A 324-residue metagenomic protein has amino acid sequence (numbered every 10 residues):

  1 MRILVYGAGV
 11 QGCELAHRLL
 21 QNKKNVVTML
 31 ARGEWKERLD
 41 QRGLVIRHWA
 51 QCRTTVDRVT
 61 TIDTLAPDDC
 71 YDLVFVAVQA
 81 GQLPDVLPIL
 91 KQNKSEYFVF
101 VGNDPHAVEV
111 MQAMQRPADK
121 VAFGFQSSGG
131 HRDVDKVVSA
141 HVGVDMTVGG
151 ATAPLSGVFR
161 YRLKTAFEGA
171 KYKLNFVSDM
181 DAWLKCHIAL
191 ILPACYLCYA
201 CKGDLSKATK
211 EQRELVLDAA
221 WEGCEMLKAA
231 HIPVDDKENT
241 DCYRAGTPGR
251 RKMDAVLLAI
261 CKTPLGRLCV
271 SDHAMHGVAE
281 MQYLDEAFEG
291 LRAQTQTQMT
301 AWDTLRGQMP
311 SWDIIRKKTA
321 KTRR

Functional and structural regions predicted by a protein language model:
M1-C52: NAD(P)+-binding Rossmann beta1-loop-alpha1 motif at the extreme N-terminus of oxidoreductases
L44-T61, I191: N-terminal glycine-rich dinucleotide-binding loop that anchors FAD/FMN and/or NAD(P) in oxidoreductases
R53-V137: Rossmann-like NAD(P)(H) cofactor-binding subdomain of soluble oxidoreductases
E109-H187: Rossmann-fold dinucleotide-binding core
V137-A151, Y199-A208, L265-M275: Helix-loop-beta segment of a Rossmann-like dinucleotide-binding subdomain
T165-F167, Q212-K237: Flavin-binding catalytic cores
D181-C224: Active-site-proximal catalytic alpha-helix in oxidoreductases
K228-R324: NAD(P)-dependent Rossmann-like dehydrogenase/reductase catalytic/cofactor-binding core
